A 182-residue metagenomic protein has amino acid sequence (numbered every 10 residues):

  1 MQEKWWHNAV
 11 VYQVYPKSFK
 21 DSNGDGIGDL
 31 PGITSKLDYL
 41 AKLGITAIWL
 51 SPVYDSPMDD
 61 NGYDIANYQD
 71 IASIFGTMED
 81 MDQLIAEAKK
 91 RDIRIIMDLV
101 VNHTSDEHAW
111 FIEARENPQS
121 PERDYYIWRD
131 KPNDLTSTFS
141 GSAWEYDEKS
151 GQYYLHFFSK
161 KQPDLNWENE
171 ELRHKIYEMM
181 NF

Functional and structural regions predicted by a protein language model:
Q2-Y177, N181: Acidic/aromatic-lined carbohydrate-recognition and catalytic surfaces of CAZymes acting on diverse glycans
